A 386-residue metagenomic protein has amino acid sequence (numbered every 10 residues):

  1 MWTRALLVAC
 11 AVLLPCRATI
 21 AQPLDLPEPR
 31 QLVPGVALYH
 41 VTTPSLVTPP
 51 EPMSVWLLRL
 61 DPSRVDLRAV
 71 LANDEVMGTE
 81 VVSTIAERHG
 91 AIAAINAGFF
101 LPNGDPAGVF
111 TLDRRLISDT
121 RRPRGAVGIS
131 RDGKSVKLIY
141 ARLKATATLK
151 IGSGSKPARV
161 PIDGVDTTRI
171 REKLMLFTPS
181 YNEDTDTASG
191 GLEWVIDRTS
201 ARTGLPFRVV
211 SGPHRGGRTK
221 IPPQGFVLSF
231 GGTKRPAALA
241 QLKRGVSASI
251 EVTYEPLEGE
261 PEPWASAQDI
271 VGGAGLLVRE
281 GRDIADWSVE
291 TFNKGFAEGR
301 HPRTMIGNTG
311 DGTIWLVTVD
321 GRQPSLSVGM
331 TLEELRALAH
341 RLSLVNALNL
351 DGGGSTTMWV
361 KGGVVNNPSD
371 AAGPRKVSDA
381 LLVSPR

Functional and structural regions predicted by a protein language model:
L6-R17: Bacterial N-terminal signal peptides
R17-R386: Gly/Ser/Thr/Pro-rich low-complexity, intrinsically disordered segments
